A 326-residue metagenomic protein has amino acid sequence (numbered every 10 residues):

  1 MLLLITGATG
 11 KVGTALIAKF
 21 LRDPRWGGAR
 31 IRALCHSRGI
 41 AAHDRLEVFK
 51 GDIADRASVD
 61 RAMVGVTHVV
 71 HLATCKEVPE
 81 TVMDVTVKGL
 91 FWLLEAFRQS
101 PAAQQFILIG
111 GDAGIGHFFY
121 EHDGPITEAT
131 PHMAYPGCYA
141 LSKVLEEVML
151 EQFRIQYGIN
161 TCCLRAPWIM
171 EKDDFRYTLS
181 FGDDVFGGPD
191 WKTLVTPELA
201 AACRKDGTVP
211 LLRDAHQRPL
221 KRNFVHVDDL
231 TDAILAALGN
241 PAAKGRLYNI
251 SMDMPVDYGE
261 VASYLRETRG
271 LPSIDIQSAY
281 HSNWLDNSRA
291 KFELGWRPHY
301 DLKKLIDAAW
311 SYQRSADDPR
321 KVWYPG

Functional and structural regions predicted by a protein language model:
L2-W26: N-terminal Rossmann NAD(P)H-binding glycine-rich loop of SDR-like oxidoreductase domains
I40-A42, K50-K88: NAD(P)H-binding glycine-rich loop region in Rossmannoid oxidoreductase-like domains and their noncatalytic homologs
A54, T81-W92, M133, G137 (+2 more regions): Glycine-rich NAD(P)-binding loop of the Rossmann-fold in SDR/ketoreductase-type enzymes
W92-G137: Conserved Rossmann-fold NAD(P)-dependent oxidoreductase catalytic core, especially the SDR/UDP-sugar
E121-C163: Catalytic helix-loop patch of NAD(P)-dependent Rossmann-fold dehydrogenases
Q156-I159, E171-T196, A215, A236-Y248 (+1 more regions): Glycine/proline-rich active-site loop of Rossmann-fold NAD(P)-dependent oxidoreductases
K221, D229-H281, N287: Mid/C-terminal beta-alpha module of Rossmann-like enzyme folds, strongest in SDR-family dehydrogenases/epimerases
L302-G326: Amphipathic terminal alpha-helices
